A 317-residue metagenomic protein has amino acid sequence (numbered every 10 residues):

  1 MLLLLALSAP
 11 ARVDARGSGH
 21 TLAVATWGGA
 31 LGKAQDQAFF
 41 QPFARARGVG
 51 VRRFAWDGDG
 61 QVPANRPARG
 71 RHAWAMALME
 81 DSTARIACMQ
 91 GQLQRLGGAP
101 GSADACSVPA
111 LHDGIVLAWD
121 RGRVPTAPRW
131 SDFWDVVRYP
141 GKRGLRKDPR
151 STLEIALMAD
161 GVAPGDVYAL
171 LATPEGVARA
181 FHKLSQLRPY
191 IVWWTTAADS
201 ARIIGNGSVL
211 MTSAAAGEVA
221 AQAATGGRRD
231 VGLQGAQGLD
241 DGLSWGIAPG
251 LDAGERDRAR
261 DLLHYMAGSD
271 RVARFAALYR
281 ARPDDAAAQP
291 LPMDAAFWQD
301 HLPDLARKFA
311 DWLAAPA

Functional and structural regions predicted by a protein language model:
M1-L3: N-terminal export leaders
D14-A87: Early extracytoplasmic/lumenal segment of secretory-pathway proteins
G32-A34, A73-W74, D81, C88-V192 (+1 more regions): Extracytoplasmic ligand-binding site segments that recognize negatively charged/polar headgroups
S82-I86, L210-R228: A ligand-binding cleft/hinge motif common to bilobed small-molecule-binding domains
Q94-G101, A105-P109, G227-L239, G250: Short beta-strand->loop
G114-R123, L157-M158, G242-E255, R274-L278: A bilobed periplasmic-binding-protein/Venus flytrap-type ligand-binding module shared by bacterial periplasmic
R138-S151, Y265-D285: Periplasmic-binding protein-like
R271-A317: C-terminal capping/gating helix-and-loop segments adjacent to ligand/active sites or protein-protein/ligand interfaces
